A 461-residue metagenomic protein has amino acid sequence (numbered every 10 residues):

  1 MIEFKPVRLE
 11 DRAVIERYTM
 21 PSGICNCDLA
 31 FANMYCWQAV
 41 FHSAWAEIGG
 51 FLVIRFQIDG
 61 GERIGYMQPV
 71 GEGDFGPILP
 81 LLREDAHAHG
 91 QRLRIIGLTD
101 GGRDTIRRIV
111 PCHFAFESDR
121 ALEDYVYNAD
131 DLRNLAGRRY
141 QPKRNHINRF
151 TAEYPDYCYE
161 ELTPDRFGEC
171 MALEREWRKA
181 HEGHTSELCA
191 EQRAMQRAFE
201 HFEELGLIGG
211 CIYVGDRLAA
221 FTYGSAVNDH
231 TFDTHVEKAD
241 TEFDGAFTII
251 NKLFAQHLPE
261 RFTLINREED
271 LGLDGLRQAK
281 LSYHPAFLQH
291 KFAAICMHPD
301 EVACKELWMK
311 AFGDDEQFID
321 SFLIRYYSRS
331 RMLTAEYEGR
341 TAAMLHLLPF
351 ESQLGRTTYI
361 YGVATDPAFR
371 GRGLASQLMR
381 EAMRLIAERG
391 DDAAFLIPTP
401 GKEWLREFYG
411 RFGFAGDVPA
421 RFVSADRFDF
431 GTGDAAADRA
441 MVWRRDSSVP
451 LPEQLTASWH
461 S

Functional and structural regions predicted by a protein language model:
M1-C27, A136-A194, I295-A343, Y359 (+1 more regions): Short amphipathic alpha-helix that is part of the acyltransferase structural core
I24-C27, A32-F51, E200-G210, L323-Y337 (+3 more regions): A short helix-loop-beta-strand connector motif used in the catalytic cores of GNAT acetyltransferases and, in some
W45, G49-Q57, C211, D216-A226 (+5 more regions): Conserved beta-strand in the GNAT
Y66-D74, H235-D244, I360-R370: A short, internal acetyl-CoA/4′-phosphopantetheine-binding micro-motif in the GNAT/acyltransferase core
D74-E84, F243-Q256, T365, G371-I386: Conserved acetyl-CoA-binding loop-helix of GNAT-fold acetyltransferases
H89-D100, E260-E268, M379, I386-P400: Conserved GNAT acetyl-CoA-binding A-motif
R103-F116, L271-L288, E388-D392, P400-F422: Conserved active-site alpha-helix within GNAT-family acetyltransferase domains
E117-Y125, A286-M297, I397, G410-A436 (+1 more regions): Conserved catalytic-core motifs of GNAT/GCN5-like acyltransferases
